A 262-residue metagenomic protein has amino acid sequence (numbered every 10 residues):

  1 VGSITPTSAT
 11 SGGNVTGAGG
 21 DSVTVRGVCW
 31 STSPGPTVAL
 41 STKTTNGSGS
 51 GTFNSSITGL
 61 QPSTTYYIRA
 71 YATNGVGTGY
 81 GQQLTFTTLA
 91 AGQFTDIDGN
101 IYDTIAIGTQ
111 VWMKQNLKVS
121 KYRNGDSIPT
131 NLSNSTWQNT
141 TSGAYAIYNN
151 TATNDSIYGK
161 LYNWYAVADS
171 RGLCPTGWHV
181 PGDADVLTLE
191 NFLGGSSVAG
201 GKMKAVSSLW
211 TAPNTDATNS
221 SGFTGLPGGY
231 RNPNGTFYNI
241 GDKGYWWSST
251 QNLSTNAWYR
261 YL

Functional and structural regions predicted by a protein language model:
V1-A90: Short, surface-exposed linear motifs at loops/turns and structural transition points
A90-L262: Conserved positions within compact, well-structured domain cores
